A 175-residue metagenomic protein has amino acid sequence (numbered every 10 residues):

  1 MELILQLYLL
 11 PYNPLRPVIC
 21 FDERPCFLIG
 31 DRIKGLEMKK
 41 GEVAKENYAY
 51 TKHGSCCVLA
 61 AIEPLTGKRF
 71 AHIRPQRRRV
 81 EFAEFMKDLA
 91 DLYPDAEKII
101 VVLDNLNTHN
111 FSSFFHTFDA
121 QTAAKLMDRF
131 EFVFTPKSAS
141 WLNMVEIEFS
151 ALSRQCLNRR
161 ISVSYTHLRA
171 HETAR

Functional and structural regions predicted by a protein language model:
M1-K87: Extended, low-complexity cationic-aromatic segments
I19-F21, I100-L103, V133-F134: Short beta-strand segments
F27-I29, T108-F111, W141-L142: Short catalytic/ligand-binding loop motif for oxyanion handling, primarily in non-cytosolic enzymes, centered on
E81-I100: Short, basic/hydrophobic alpha-helical segments
E97-H109: Acidic/histidine-rich, metal-coordinating catalytic segments
D104-N105, F132-R154: RNase H-like two-metal-ion nuclease catalytic core shared by retroviral integrases and related mobile-element nucleases
C156-Y165: Short, polar/flexible loop-turn hinges at active-site or ligand-entry regions and domain interfaces
H167-A170, A174-R175: Single conserved hydrophobic/aromatic residue that forms the stacking wall/gate of nucleotide- or nucleobase-binding
